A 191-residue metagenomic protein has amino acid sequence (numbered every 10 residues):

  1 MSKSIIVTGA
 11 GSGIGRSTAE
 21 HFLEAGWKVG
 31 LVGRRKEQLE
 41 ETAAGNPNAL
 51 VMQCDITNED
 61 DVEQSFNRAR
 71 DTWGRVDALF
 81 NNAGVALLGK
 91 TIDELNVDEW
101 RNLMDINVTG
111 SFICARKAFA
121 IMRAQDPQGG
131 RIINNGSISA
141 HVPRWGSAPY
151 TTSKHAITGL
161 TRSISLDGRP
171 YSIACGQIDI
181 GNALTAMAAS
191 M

Functional and structural regions predicted by a protein language model:
G11-G13: Conserved glycine-rich cofactor-binding loop
A25-E40: Conserved glycine-rich Rossmann-like NAD(P)H-binding loop of the short-chain dehydrogenase/reductase
C54-Q64, V97: The beta1-alpha1 cofactor-binding region of Rossmann-like NAD(H)/NADP(H)-dependent oxidoreductases
K90-I92, E99-N102: Substrate-binding pocket helix/loop in short-chain dehydrogenase/reductase
A115, S153: Active-site helix of classical SDR
S137: Residue(s) in the substrate-gating loop at a strand-loop-helix junction that position the organic substrate next
V142-A148: Active-site loop immediately N-terminal to the catalytic Tyr-X3-Lys motif of short-chain dehydrogenase/reductase
